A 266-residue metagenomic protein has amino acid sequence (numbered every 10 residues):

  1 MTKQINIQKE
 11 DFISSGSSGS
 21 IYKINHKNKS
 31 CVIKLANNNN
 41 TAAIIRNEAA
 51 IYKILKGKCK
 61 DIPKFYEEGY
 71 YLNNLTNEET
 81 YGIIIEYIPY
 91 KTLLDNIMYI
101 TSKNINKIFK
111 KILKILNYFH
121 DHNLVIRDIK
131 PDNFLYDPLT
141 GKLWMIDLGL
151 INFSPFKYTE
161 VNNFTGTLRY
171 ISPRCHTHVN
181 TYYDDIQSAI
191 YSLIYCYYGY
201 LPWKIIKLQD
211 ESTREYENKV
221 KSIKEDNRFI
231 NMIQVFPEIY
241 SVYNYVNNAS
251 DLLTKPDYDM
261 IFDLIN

Functional and structural regions predicted by a protein language model:
T2-H26: ATP-binding glycine-rich phosphate-binding loop
S17-E48: ATP-binding glycine-rich loop module of kinase domains
K64-Y81: Short beta-strand micro-motifs within the conserved protein kinase catalytic domain, predominantly in the N-lobe
N77-T92: Conserved short submotifs of the Hanks-type protein kinase catalytic core that shape the nucleotide-binding pocket
I108-F109: Activation segment signature within eukaryotic-like protein kinase domains
H120-D137: Catalytic-loop of the protein kinase fold
D137-R169: Activation segment/activation loop of eukaryotic-type protein kinase catalytic domains
H176-N231: Conserved C-lobe activation region of Hanks-type protein kinase-like domains
